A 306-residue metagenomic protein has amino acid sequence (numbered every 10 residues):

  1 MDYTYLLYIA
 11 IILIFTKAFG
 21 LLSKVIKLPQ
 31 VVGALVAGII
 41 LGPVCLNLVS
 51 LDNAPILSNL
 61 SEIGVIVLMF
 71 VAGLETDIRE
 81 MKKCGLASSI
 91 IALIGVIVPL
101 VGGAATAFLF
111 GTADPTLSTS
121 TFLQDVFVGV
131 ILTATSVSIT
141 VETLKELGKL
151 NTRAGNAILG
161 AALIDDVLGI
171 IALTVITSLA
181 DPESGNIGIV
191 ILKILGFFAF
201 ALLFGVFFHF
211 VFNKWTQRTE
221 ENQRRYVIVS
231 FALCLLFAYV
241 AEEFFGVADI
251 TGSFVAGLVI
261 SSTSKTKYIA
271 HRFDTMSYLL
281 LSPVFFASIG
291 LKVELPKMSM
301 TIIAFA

Functional and structural regions predicted by a protein language model:
M1-I11, N53-F70, S120-T135, V190-L203 (+2 more regions): Structural signature of hydrophobic alpha-helical transmembrane segments
M1-T4, L46, N53, A105-Q124 (+3 more regions): Helix-coil boundary and interhelical linker segments in multi-pass alpha-helical membrane proteins
T4-G20, D77-T112, S184-F204, L291-A306: Entry/N-cap segments of selected transmembrane alpha helices and their immediately preceding amphipathic helices
I9, K17-A18, V167-Y268, T275-L280 (+1 more regions): Core mid-bundle transmembrane helix pairs that form the ion/substrate translocation pathway in diverse multi-pass
S23-L28, L48-L57, L74-I91, T116-T119 (+5 more regions): Interfacial helix-loop-helix linkers and transmembrane-helix boundary segments in multi-pass membrane proteins
A34-C45, I90-A105, G160-T174, Q223-Y239 (+1 more regions): Small-residue-rich segments of transmembrane alpha-helices in multi-pass membrane proteins, especially helix faces
A37-L41, S58-C84, T177-S178, F204 (+3 more regions): Hydrophobic transmembrane alpha-helices of secondary-active transporters and Na+-translocating membrane complexes
L68, A72-T76, V98-G102, V128-A172: Short helical (or helix-break) motifs at transmembrane helix termini and adjacent helical loops in multi-pass membrane
